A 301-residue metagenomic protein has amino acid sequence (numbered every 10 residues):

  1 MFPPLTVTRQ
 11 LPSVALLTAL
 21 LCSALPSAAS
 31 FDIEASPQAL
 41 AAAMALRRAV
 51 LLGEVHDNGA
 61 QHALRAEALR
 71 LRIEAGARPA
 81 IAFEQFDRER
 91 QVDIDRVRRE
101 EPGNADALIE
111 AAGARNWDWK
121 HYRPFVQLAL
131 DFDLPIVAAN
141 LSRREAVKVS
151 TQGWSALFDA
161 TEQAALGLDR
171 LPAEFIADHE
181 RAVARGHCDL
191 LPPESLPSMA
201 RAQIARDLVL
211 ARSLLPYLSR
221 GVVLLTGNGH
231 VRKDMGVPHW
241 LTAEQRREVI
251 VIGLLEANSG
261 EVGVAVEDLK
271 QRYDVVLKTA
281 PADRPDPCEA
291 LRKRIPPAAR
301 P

Functional and structural regions predicted by a protein language model:
F2-A15: Bacterial N-terminal signal peptides that target proteins for export
L20, L25-R47: N- or domain-start disorder-to-order transition segments that initiate the globular core
P37-E74: Zymogen propeptides
V55-N58, F86-R90, S142-A146, N228-R232 (+1 more regions): Solvent-exposed loop/turn segments at secondary-structure junctions within structured extracellular/periplasmic domains
N58-L64, R78-A80, R88-D95: Membrane-embedded segments
A80-F86, V251-L255: Short internal beta-strands
V92-Y217: A substrate-binding/cap region within the structured catalytic cores of diverse enzymes
V209-R212, Y217, H230-P301: C-terminal regions of proteins
